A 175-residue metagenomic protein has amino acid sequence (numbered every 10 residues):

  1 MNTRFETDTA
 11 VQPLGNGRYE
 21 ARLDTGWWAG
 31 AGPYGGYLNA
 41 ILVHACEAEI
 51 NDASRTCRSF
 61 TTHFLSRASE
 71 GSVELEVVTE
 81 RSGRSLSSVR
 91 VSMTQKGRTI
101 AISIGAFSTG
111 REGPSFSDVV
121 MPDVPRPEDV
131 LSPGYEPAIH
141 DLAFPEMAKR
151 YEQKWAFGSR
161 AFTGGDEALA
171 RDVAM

Functional and structural regions predicted by a protein language model:
M1-M175: Terminal targeting signals and extreme-terminal segments of soluble enzymes
